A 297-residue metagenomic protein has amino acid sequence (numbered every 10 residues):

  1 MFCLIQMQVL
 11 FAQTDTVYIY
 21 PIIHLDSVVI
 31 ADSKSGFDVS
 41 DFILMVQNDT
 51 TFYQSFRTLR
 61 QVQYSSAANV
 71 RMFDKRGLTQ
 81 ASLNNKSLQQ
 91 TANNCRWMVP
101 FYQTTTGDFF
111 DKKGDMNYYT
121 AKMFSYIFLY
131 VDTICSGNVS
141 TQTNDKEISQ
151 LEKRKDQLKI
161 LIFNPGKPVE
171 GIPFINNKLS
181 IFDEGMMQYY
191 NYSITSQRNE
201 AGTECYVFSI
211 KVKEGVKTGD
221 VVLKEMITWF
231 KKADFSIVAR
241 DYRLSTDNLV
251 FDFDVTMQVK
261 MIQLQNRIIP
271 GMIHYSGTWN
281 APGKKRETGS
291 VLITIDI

Functional and structural regions predicted by a protein language model:
M1-Y18, L25: Bacterial Sec-dependent N-terminal signal peptides
L10-A12, N117, Y126, F235: Short amphipathic alpha-helical "recognition" segments used for binding
Y18-C205, I210-V222, R286-I297: Structured extracytoplasmic
L179-I181, G185, S193-I194, T203-I297: Gly/Pro-enriched, hydrophobic low-complexity segments that function as extracytoplasmic propeptides/linkers
